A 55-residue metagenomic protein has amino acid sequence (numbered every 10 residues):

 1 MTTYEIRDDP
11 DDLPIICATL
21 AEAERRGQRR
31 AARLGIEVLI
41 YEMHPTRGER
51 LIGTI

Functional and structural regions predicted by a protein language model:
M1-L13: Short aromatic-glycine-(Arg/Gly/Cys) micro-motifs in beta-strand/loop hairpins
M1-T2, A18, P45, G53: Intrinsically disordered/low-complexity terminal segments and short unstructured peptides
P10, A32-I55: Short, mixed-charge low-complexity intrinsically disordered segments
I15-A21, R50-I55: Surface-exposed flexible segments
C17-L39: A short, charged, amphipathic alpha-helix used as a generic interaction element across diverse proteins
